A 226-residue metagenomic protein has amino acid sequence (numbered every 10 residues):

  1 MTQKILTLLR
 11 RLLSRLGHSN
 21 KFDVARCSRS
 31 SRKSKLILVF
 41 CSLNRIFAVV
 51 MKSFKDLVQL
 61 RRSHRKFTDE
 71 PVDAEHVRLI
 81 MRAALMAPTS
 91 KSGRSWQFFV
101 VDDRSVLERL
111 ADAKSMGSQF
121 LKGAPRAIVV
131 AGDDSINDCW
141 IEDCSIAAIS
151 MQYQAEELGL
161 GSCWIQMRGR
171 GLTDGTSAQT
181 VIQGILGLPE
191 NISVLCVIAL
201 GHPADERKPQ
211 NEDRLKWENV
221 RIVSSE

Functional and structural regions predicted by a protein language model:
I5, L9-D23, C27, L36-V39 (+1 more regions): Acidic, surface-exposed loops and disordered segments
